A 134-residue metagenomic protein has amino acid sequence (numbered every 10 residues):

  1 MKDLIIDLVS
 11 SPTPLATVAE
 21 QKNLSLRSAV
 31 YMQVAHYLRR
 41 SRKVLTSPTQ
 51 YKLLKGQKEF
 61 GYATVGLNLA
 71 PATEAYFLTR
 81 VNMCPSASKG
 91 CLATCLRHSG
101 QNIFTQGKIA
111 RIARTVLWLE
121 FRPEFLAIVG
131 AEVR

Functional and structural regions predicted by a protein language model:
M1-R134: Class I S-adenosyl-L-methionine
